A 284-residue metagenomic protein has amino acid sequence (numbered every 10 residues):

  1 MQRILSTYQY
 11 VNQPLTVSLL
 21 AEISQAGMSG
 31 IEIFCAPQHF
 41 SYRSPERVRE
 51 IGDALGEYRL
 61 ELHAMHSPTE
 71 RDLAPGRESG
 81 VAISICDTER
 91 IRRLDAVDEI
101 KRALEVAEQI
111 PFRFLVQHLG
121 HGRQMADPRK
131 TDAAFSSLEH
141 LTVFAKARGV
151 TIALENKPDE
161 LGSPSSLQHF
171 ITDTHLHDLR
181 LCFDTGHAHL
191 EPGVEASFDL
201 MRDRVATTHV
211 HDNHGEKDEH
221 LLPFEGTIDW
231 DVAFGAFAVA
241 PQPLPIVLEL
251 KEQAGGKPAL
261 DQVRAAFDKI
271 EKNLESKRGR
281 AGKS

Functional and structural regions predicted by a protein language model:
M1-R102, E108, D203, R264-S284: N-terminal pre-domain/capping segments
M1-R3, G27-S29, G56-H63, P111-R113 (+4 more regions): Short, well-ordered coil/turn segments that N-cap beta-strands
S6-Y10, F34-A36, S67-E70, G120-G122 (+4 more regions): Active-site beta-loop-alpha junctions enriched in small/polar residues
T7, Q13, L20, Y42 (+4 more regions): Gly/Pro-rich active-site loop or hairpin
V17, E57, A74-R180: Active-site acidic/histidine proton-transfer and metal-coordination neighborhood in alpha/beta enzyme cores
L20-A21, V48-G52, I100-L104, F135-T142 (+5 more regions): Generic structural signal for well-ordered alpha-helices, preferentially at hydrophobic/aromatic core positions
I23, I31, L55, A96 (+6 more regions): Conserved, mostly hydrophobic/aromatic
G30-I31, M65, R129, S136-T227: Acidic/histidine-rich catalytic cores of soluble enzymes
